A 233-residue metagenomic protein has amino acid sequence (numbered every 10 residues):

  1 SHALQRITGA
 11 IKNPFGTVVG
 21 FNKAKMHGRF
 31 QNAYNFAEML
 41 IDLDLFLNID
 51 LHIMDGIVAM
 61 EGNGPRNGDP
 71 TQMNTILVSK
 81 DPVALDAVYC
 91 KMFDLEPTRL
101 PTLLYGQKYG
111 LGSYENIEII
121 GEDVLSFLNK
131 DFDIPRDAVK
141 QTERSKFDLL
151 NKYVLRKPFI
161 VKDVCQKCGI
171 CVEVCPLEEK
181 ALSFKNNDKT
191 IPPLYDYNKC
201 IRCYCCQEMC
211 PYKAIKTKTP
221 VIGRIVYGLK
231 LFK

Functional and structural regions predicted by a protein language model:
S1-V161, I222-K233: Extended, low-polarity segments enriched in aliphatic/aromatic residues
P158, P193, E208: Residues that recognize and position ribonucleotide moieties
D163-V164, V174, N198-K199, M209: Short pre-active-site segment immediately N-terminal to redox-active cysteine/selenocysteine motifs in thiol-based
I170-D188, C205-I222: Iron-sulfur cluster-binding cysteine motifs and their immediate structural context in ferredoxin-like electron-transfer
N186-K199: Short linker/helix segments within small regulatory modules
